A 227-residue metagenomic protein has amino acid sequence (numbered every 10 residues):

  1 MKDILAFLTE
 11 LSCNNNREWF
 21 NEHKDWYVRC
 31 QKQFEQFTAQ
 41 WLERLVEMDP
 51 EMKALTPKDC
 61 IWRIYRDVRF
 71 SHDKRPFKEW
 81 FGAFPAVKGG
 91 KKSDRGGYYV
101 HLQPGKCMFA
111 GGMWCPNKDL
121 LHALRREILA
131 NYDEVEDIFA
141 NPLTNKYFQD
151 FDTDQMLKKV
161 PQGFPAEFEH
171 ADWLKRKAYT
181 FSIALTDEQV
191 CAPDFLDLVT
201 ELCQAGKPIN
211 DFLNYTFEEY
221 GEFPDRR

Functional and structural regions predicted by a protein language model:
M1-N21, D25, T180-F181, P193 (+2 more regions): Short, charged, low-complexity amphipathic alpha-helix
K24, V28-D73: Gly/Pro-rich turn-and-neighbor structural signature
P57, R66-V87, D137-Q155: Soluble extramembrane domains of integral membrane proteins
I64, G82, M156-H170: Aromatic/basic-lined ligand-recognition segments that form π-stacking hydrophobic pockets flanked by Lys/Arg to engage
R69-L129: Aromatic- and glycine-enriched beta-alpha-beta binding-site module
Y99, H170-A171: Short, surface-exposed charged micro-motifs
P104-F164: Compact, glycine/acidic-enriched structural inserts
A184-R227: Extended, charged low-complexity segments that frequently continue into or abut oligomerization scaffolds
